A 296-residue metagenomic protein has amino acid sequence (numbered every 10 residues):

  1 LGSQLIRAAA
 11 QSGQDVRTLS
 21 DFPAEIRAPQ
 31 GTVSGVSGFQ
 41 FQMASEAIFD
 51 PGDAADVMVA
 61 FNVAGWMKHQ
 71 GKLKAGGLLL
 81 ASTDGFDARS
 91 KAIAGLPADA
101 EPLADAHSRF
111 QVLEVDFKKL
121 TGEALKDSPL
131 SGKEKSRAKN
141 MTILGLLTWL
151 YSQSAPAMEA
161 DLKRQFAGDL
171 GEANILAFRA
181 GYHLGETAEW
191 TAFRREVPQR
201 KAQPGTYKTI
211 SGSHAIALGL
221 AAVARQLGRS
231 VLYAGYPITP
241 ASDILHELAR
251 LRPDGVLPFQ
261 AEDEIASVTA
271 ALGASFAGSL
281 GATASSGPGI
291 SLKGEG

Functional and structural regions predicted by a protein language model:
L1, R200-L272, F276-A284, P288-I290: Non-catalytic terminal/interface segments that mediate subunit docking, oligomerization, and allosteric communication
L1-L227: Active-site cofactor/cluster-binding pocket
R27-V36, D243-R252, G296: Active-site-proximal loop->helix
G52-W66, L73-G77, E262-G296: Phosphate/diphosphate-binding loops
